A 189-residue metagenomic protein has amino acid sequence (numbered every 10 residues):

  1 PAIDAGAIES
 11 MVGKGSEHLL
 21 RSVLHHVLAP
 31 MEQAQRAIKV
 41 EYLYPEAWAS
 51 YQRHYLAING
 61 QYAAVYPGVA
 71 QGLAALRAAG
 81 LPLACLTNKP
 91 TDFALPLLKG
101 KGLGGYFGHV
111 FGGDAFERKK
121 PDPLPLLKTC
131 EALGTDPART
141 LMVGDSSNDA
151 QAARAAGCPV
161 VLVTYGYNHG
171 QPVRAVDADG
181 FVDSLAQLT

Functional and structural regions predicted by a protein language model:
P1-Q71, R77-A79, D92-L95: N-terminal helical cap/lid subdomain that shapes the substrate entry/recognition surface in HAD-like hydrolases
A5-G6, P30, R53, A74-A78 (+2 more regions): Asp-based, Mg2+/Mn2+-dependent phosphohydrolase catalytic module
